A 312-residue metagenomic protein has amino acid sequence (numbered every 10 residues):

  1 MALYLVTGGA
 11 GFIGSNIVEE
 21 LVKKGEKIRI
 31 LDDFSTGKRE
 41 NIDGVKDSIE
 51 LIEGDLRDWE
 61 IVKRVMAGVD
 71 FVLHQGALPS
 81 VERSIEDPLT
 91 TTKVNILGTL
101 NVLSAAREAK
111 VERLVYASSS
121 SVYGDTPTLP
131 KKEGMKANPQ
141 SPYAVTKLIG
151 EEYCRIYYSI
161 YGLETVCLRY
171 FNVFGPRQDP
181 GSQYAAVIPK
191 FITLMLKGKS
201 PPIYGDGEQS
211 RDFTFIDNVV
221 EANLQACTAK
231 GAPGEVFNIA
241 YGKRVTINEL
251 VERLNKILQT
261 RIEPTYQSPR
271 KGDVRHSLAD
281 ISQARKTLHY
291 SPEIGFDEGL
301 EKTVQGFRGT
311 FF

Functional and structural regions predicted by a protein language model:
M1-V173, I294, G306: N-terminal Rossmann-like NAD(P)+-binding domain of SDR-like oxidoreductases, especially those catalyzing
I17, N223-C227, L254, L300-F307: Hydrophobic "lid"/C-terminal helical patch of Rossmann-like NAD(P)-dependent dehydrogenase/epimerase domains
G37, R57, E86, V94-L97 (+7 more regions): Residue-level signal for the nucleotide or nucleotide-sugar donor/cofactor binding architecture
L51, T165, P201, I262-P264: Generic structural signal for residues in well-ordered beta-strands
A106, Y158, M195, I203 (+2 more regions): Hydrophobic pocket-lining residues that define ligand/cofactor binding sites across diverse proteins
L148, V173-P189, K197-S200, Y204 (+5 more regions): Glycine/proline-rich active-site loop of Rossmann-fold NAD(P)-dependent oxidoreductases
I149, Y153, Y157, V187 (+3 more regions): Hydrophobic alpha-helix immediately C-terminal to the catalytic Tyr-X-X-X-Lys motif of short-chain
I216, V236, E249, Q267-S291 (+3 more regions): Conserved C-terminal active-site "lid" loop/helix of NAD(P)H-dependent oxidoreductases that clamps the redox cofactor
